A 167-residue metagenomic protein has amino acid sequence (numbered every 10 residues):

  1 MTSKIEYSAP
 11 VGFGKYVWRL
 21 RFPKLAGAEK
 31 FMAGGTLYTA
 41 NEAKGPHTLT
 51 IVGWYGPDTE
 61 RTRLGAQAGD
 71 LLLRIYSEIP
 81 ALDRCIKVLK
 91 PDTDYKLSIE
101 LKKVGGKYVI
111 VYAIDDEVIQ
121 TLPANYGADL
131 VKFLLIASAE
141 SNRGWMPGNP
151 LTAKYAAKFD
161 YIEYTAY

Functional and structural regions predicted by a protein language model:
M1-D70: Secretory/extracellular carbohydrate-interaction modules and structurally similar beta-sandwich "look-alikes"
I5-Y16, C85-T93, A153: Extracellular/lumenal carbohydrate-interaction signature centered on repeated Trp-anchored short motifs
A9-G12, A43-K44, K90-P91, N125-V131: Extracellular/periplasmic catalytic domains that process cell-envelope and extracellular macromolecules
G14-Y16, A33, H47-L49, Y95-L97 (+3 more regions): Residue-level detector of short, conserved catalytic/binding motifs and their immediate flanks
K15, Y126-Y167: Ligand-recognition surfaces built from glycine- and aromatic
L20-F22, T39, L101-K103, A139-S141 (+1 more regions): Short beta-strand segments enriched in hydrophobic/aromatic residues within well-folded beta-rich domains
L71-K96: Short, aromatic/His-centered strand-loop micro-motif at the edge of beta-sheets
L89-P123: Carbohydrate-binding surfaces in secreted/extracellular proteins
